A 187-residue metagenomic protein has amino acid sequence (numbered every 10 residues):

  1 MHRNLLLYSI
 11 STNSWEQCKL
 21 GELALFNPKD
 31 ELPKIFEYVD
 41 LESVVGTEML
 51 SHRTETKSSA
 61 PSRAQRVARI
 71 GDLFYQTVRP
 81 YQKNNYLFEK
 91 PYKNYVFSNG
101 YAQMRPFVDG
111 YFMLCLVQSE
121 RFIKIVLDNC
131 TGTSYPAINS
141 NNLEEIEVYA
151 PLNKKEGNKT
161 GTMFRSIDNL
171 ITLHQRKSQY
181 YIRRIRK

Functional and structural regions predicted by a protein language model:
M1-K187: Feature detects amphipathic, helix-rich regulatory segments
